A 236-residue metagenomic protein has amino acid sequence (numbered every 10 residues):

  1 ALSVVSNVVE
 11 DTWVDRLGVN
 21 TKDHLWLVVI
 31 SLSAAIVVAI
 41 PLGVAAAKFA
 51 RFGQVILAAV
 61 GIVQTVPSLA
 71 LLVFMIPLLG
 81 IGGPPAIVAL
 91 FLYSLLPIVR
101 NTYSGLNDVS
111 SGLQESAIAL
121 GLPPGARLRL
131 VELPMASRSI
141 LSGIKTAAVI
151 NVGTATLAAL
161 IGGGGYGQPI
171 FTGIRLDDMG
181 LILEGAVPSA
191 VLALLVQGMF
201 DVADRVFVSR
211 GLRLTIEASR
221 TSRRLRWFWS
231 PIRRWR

Functional and structural regions predicted by a protein language model:
A1-S33: Periplasmic/extracellular loop-to-transmembrane helix junction in inner-membrane transport proteins
R16-V28, I76-P97, S137, L181 (+2 more regions): Loop-to-helix entry region at the N-terminal start of transmembrane alpha-helices in multi-pass membrane transporters
V19, W26, L42-M75, L90 (+3 more regions): Cytoplasmic-entry segments and transmembrane alpha-helices of multi-pass inner-membrane transporters
V29, L92, G125-A158, G180-E184 (+3 more regions): Transmembrane alpha-helices
V37-L42, I56, P85-Q114, I144-V152 (+2 more regions): Membrane-embedded alpha-helices of multi-pass transport/permease systems
A50, N107, L183-R236: C-terminal transmembrane helix and the adjacent membrane-cytosol boundary/short C-terminal tail of inner/organellar
P77, T154-S189, V208, L212-E217: Glycine-rich helix-loop "coupling/hinge" segments at transmembrane-helix boundaries in multipass transporters
N101-T146, I170: Short cytoplasmic-facing helical segments at TM-TM junctions of multi-pass membrane proteins
